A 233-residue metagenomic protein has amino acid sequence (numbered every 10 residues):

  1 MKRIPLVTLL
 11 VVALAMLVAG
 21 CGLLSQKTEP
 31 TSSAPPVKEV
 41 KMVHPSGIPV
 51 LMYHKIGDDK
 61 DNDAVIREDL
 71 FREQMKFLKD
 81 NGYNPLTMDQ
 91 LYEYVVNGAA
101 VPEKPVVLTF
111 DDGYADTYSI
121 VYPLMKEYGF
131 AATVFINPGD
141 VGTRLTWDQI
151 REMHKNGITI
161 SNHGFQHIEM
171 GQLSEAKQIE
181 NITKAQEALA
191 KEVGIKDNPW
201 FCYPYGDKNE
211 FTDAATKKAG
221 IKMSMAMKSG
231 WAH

Functional and structural regions predicted by a protein language model:
K2-Q26: Sec-dependent N-terminal signal peptides of Gram-positive bacterial secreted proteins and lipoproteins
I4-P5, E29, V106, Y128: Residue-level detector of intrinsically disordered/flexible regions characterized by low predicted structural confidence
C21-V106: N-terminal pre-catalytic segment of deacetylase/amide-hydrolase enzymes
S46-D61, V65, P102-V106, Y114-T212 (+2 more regions): Metal-dependent polysaccharide deacetylase catalytic core of the NodB/CE4 family, i.e., the active-site-bearing domain
D89, M227-K228: Beta->alpha turn/N-cap motifs
